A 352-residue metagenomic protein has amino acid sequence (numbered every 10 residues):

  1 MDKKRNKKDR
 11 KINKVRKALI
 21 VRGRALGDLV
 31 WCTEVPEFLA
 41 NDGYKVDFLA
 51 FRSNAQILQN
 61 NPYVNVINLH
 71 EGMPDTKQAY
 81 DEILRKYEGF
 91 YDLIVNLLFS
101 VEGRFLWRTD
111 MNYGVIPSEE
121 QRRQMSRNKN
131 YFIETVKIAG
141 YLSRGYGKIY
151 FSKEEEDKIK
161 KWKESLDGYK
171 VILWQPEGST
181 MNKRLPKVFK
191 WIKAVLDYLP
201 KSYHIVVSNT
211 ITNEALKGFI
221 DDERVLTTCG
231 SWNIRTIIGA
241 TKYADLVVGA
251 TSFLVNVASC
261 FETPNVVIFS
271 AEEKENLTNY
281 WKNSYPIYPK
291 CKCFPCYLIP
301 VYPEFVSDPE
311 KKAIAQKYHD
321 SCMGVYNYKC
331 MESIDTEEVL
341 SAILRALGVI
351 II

Functional and structural regions predicted by a protein language model:
M1-I352: Catalytic machinery of carbohydrate-active enzymes, primarily nucleotide-sugar-dependent glycosyltransferases
